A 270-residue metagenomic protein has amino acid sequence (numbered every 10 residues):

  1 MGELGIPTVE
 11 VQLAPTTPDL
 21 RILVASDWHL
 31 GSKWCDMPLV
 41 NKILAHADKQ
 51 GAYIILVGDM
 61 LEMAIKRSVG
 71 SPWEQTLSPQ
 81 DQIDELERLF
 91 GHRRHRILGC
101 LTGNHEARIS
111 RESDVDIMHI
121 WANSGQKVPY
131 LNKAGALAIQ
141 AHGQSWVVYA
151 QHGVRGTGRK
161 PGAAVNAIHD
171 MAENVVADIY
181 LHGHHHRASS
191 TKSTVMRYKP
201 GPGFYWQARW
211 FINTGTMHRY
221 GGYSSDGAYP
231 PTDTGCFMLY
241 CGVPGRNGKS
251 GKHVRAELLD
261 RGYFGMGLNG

Functional and structural regions predicted by a protein language model:
M1-T17, F264-G270: Glycine- and charge-rich intrinsically disordered segments
G2-G5, K127-N132, P230-T232: A short catalytic or substrate-binding loop motif that flags glycine-/basic-rich loops and adjacent residues that bind
V9-L131: Core catalytic region of metal-dependent phosphoesterases/phosphodiesterases, especially metallo-beta-lactamase-like
V11-L23, A136-Y149, W206-R209: Beta-strand-turn-beta hairpins that frame and shape the catalytic cleft of phosphate-ester-processing enzymes
S26-S32, A141, H152-R155, G215: Short, flexible loop/turn elements at secondary-structure junctions
I97-L101, A107-T191, Y263-G270: Charged, low-complexity C-terminal accessory regions
V147-V148, V154-K252, A256: Conserved beta-sheet core of the metallophosphoesterase superfamily
H218, V254-N269: Short, solvent-exposed aromatic-acidic interface loops
